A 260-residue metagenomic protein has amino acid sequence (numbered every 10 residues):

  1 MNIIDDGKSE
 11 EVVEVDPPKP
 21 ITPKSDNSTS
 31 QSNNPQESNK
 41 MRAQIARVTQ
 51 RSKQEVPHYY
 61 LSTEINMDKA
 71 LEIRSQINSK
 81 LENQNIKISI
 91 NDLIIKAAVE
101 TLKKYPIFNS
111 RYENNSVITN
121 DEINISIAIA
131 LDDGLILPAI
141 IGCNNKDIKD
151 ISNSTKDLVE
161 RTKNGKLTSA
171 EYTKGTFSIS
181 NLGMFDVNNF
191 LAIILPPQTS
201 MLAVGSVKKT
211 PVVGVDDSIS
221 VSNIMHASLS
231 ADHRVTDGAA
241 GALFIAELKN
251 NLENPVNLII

Functional and structural regions predicted by a protein language model:
N2, G7-I260: C-terminal catalytic/motor cores of large multi-domain enzyme assemblies
